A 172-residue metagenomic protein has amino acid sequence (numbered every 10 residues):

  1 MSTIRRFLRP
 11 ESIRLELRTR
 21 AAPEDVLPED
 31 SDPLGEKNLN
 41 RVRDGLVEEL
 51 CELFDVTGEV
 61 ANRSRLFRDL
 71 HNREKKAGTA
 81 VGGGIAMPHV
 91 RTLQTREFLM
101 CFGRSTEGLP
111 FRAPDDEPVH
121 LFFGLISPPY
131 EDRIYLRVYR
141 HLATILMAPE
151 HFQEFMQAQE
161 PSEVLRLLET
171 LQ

Functional and structural regions predicted by a protein language model:
M1-Q172: Cytosolic covalent-transfer regions centered on His/Cys nucleophiles that carry phosphoryl or persulfide groups
